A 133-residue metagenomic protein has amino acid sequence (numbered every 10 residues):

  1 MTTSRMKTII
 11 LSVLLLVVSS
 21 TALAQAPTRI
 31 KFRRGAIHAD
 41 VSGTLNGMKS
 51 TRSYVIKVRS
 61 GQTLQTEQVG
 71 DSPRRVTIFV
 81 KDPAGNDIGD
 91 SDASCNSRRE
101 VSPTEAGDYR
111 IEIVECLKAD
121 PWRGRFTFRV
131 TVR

Functional and structural regions predicted by a protein language model:
T2-I10: Bacterial N-terminal signal peptides that target proteins for export
S19-T21: N-terminal signal peptide c-region/cleavage motif recognized by signal peptidases
Q25-G35, Y54, Y109-R133: C-terminal edge strands of extracellular/lumenal beta-sandwich accessory domains
R33-T44: A general sequence property marking short-to-moderate contiguous segments in secreted/outer-membrane adhesion
L45-C116: Acidic, Ser/Thr/Pro-rich low-complexity intrinsically disordered segments
